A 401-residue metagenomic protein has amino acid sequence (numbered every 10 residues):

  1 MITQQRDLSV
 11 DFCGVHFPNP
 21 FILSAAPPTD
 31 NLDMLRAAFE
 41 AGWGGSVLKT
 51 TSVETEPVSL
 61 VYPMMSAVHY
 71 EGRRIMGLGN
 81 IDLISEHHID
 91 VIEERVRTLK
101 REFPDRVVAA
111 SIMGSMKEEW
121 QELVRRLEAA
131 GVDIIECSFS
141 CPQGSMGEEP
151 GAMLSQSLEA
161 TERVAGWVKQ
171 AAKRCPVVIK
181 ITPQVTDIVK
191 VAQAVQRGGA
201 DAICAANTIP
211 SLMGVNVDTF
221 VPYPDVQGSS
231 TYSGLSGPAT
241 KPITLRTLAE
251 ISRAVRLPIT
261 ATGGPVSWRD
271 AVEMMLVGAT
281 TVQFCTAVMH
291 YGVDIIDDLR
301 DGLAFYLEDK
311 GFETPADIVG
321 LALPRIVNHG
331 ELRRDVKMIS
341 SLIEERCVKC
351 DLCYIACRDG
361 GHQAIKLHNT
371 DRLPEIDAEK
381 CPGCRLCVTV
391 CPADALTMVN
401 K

Functional and structural regions predicted by a protein language model:
M1-V108, M113-E118: N-terminal capping/small domains of soluble enzymes
R36-A41, G45, S115-T260, V266-E273 (+6 more regions): Alpha/beta enzyme core
T51-V53, F139-P142, T208-P210, T286-A287 (+2 more regions): Short, ordered loop/turn segments at secondary-structure junctions
E56-E71, L212-S233, M275, A287-F312: C-terminal helical cap(s) of enzyme catalytic domains, especially alpha/beta-barrels
V68-I75, P238-K241, A249, D301-C350 (+3 more regions): Extended, intrinsically disordered, low-complexity segments
T281, D298, A364-C381, L396-M398: C-terminal structured "cap/appendage" subdomains that terminate the fold
L352-T370, L386-K401: Iron-sulfur cluster-binding cysteine motifs and their immediate structural context in ferredoxin-like electron-transfer
